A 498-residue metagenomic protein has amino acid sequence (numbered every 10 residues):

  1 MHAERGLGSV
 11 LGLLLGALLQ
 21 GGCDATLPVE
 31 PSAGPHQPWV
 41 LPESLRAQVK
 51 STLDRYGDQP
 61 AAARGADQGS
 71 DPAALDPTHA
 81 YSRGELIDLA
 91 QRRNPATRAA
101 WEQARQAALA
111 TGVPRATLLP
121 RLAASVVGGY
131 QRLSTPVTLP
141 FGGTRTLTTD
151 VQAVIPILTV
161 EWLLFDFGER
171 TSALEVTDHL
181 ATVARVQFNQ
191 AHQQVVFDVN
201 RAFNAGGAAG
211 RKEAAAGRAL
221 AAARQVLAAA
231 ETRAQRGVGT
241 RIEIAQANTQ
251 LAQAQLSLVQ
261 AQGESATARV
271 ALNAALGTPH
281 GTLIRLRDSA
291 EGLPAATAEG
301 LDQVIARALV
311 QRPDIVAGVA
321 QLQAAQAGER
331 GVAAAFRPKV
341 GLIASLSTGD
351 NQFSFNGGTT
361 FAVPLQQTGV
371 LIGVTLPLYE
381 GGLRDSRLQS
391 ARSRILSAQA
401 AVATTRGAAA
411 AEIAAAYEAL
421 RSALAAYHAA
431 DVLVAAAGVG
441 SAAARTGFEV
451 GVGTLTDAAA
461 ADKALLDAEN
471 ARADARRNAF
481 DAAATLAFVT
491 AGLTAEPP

Functional and structural regions predicted by a protein language model:
H2-L89, L139-P140, Q262-R307, A487-P498: Terminal intrinsically disordered/low-complexity segments used for targeting and assembly
D24-L27, V186, Q190-R307, A419 (+5 more regions): Periplasmic alpha-helical coiled-coil/stalk elements that build and connect Gram-negative outer-membrane
G69-H79, S125-T159, R287-A298, R330 (+5 more regions): Small/polar, glycine/serine/threonine/aspartate-rich low-complexity segments that form flexible
L86-Q91, L147, G239, E243 (+3 more regions): Amphipathic alpha-helical coiled-coil scaffold segments and their short linker/junction regions
D88-R98, R105-R121, D150, I157-E175 (+9 more regions): A glycine-/polar-enriched beta->alpha junction
A104-Q106, T111-V113, L174-V176, A181 (+24 more regions): Heptad-repeat amphipathic alpha-helical coiled-coil interaction surface used for oligomerization/assembly
A234-V238, F448-V452, V489: A short glycine-centered flexible hinge/capping loop motif at secondary-structure junctions
